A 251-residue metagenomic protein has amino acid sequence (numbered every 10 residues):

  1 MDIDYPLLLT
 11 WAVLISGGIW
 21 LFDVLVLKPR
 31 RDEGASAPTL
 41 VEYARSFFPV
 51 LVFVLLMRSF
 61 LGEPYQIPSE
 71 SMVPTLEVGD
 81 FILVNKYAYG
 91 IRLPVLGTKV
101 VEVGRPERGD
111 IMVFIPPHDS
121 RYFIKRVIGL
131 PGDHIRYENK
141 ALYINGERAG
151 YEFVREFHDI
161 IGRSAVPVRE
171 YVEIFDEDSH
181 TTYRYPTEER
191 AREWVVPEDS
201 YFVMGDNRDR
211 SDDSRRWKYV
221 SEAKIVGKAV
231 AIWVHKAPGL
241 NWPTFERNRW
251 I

Functional and structural regions predicted by a protein language model:
D2-S36, P74-I251: Soluble "head" domains of membrane/secretory-pathway proteins
L25-R31, L61-Y65, S69: Membrane-interfacial segments
V41-Q66, Y87, I91-R92: Transmembrane alpha-helices and immediately adjacent membrane-cytoplasm interface residues in multi-pass integral
